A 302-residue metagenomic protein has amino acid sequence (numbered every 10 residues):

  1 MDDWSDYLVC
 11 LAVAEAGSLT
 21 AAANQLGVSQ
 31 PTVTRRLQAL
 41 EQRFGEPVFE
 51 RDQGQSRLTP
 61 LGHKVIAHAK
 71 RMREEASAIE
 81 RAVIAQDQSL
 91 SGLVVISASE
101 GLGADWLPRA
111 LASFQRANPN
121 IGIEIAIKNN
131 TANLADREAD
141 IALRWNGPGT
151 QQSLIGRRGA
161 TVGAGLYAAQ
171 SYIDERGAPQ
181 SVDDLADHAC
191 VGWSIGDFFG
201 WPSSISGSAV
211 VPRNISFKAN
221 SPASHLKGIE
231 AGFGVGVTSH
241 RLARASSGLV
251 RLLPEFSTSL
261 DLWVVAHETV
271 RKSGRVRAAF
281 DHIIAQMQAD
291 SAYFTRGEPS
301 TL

Functional and structural regions predicted by a protein language model:
Y7-L8, R43-F44, V65-D87, D290: Alpha-helical linker/hinge and terminal dimerization helices associated with HTH transcriptional regulators
A12-G27: Short helix-boundary/capping micro-motifs
N24-Q25, Q42, H63: Alpha-helical residues within the helix-turn-helix
S29, R36-A39, A110: Residues within the DNA-recognition helix of helix-turn-helix
L40-E41, L249: Conserved amphipathic alpha-helical core elements
E41-L58: A short LG(V/I)-centered, amphipathic sequence patch enriched for acidic residue(s) preceding the LG motif
S91-Q151, L302: Central regulatory/effector-binding core of bacterial HTH transcription factors
L134-D136, P148-L262, A289-L302: C-terminal regulatory
